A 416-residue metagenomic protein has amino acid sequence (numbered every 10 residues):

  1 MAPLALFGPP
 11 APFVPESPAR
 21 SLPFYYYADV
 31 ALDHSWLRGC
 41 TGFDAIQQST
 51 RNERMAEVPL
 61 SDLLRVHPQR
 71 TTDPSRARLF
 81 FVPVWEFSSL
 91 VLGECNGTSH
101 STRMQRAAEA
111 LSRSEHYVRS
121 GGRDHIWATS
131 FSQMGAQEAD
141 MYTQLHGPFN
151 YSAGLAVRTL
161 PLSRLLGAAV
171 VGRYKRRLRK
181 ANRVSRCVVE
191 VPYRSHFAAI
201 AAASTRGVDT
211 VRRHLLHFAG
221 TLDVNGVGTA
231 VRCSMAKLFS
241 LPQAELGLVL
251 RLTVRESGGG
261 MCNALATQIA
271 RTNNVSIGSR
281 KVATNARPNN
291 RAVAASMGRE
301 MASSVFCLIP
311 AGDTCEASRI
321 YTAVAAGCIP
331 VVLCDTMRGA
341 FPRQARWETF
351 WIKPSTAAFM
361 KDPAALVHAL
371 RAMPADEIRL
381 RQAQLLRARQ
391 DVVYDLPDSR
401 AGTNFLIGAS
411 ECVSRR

Functional and structural regions predicted by a protein language model:
M1-S318, A326, C334-K353, D376-I378 (+1 more regions): Nucleotide-sugar donor-binding catalytic core of glycosyltransferases
I352-R379, L386: C-terminal "capping" alpha-helix adjacent to the active site of nucleotide-linked donor transferases in cell-envelope
